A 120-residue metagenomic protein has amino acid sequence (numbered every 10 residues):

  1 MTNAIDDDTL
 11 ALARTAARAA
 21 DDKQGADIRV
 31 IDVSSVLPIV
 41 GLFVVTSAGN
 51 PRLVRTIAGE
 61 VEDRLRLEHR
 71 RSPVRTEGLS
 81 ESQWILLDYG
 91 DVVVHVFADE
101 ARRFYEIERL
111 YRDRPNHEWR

Functional and structural regions predicted by a protein language model:
M1-V30, S34-S35, G49-G59, E77-L79 (+2 more regions): Long, contiguous binding/interaction regions
P38: P-loop NTPase catalytic core of nucleic-acid-dependent motor ATPases
D63-V93: Mid-chain, well-packed structural core segment of small domains
